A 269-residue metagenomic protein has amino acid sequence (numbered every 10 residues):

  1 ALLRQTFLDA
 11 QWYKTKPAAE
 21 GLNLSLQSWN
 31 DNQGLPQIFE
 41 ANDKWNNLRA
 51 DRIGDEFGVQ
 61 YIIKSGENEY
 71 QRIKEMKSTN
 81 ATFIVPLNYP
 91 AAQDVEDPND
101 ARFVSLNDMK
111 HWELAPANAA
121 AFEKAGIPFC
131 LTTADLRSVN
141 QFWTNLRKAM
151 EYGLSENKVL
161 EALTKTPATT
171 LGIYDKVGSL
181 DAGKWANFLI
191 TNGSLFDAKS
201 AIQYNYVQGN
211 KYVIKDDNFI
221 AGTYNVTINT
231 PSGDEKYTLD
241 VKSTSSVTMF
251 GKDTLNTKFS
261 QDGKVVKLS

Functional and structural regions predicted by a protein language model:
A1-S65, L195, A201, V207: Polyanionic/metal-chelating signatures
K16-S28, P90, D94, I214-T223: Long, charged amphipathic helices and adjacent flexible linkers at domain junctions
P36, T82-T191: His/Asp/Glu-enriched, well-ordered alpha-helical/loop segment that forms or immediately abuts the divalent-metal
E40-D43, K64-E67, A134, T227-T230: Structural motif
G54-Q60, K77-I84, G126-P128: Glycine-enriched alpha-helix->loop->beta-strand junction motifs that scaffold or abut catalytic
N68-T79: Active-site-adjacent beta->alpha loops and helix N-cap segments on the catalytic face of soluble alpha/beta enzymes
W185-D217: C-terminal cap of metal-dependent C-N hydrolases
D217-T238, S245-D253, F259: Tryptophan-anchored aromatic micro-motifs
